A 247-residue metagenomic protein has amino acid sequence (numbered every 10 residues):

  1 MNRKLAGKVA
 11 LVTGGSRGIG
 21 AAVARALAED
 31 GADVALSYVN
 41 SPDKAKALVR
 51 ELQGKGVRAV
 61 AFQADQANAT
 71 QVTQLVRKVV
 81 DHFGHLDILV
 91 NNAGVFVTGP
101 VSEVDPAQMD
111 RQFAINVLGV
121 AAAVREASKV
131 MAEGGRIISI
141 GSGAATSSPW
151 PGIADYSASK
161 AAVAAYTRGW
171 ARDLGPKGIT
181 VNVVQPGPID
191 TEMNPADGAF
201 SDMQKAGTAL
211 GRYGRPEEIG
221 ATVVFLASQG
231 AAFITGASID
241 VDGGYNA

Functional and structural regions predicted by a protein language model:
V9, S16-R17: Conserved glycine-rich cofactor-binding loop
P100-V101, D105-D110, Q204: Substrate-binding pocket helix/loop in short-chain dehydrogenase/reductase
V124, S159, T167: Active-site helix of classical SDR
K129, R172-D173, A232: Alpha-helical segment proximal to the catalytic Tyr-Lys
S147, R212, V224, T235-A247: Short C-terminal tail/terminal secondary-structure segment of NAD(P)H-dependent dehydrogenase/reductase domains
G175, T180, I234-G236: Short, small/polar-rich loop/turn modules that mediate ligand/substrate recognition or access, typified
T208-I219, G230: A conserved structural motif in NAD(P)-dependent oxidoreductases
